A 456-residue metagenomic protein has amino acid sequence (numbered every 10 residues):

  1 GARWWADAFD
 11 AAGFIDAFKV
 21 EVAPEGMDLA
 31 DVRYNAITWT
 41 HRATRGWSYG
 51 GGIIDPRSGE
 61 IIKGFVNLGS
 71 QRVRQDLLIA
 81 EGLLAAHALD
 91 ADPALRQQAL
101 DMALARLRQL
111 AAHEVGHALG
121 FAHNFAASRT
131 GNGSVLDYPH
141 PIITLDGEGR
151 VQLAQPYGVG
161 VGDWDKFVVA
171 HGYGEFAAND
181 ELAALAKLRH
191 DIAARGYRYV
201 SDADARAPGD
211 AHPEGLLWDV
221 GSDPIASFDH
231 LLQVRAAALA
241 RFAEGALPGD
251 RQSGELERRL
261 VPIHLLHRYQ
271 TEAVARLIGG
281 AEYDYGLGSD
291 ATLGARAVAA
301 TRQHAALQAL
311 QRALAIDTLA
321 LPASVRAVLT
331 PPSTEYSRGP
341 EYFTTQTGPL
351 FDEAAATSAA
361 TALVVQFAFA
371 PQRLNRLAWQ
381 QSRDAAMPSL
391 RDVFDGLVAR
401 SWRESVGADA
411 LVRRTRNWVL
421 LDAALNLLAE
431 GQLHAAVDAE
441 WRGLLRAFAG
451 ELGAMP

Functional and structural regions predicted by a protein language model:
A2-A118, P141-L145: Metzincin-family zinc-dependent endopeptidase catalytic domain
E25-G26, A126, N132-G133: Short secondary-structure capping/turn micro-motifs that flank functional sites
I53, E60, N67, N124 (+2 more regions): Residue-level preference for alpha-helix termini and adjacent loops
V115-T130: Catalytic Zn2+-binding segment of zinc metalloproteases
T130-P456: Conserved catalytic/binding loops enriched for acidic/polar residues
